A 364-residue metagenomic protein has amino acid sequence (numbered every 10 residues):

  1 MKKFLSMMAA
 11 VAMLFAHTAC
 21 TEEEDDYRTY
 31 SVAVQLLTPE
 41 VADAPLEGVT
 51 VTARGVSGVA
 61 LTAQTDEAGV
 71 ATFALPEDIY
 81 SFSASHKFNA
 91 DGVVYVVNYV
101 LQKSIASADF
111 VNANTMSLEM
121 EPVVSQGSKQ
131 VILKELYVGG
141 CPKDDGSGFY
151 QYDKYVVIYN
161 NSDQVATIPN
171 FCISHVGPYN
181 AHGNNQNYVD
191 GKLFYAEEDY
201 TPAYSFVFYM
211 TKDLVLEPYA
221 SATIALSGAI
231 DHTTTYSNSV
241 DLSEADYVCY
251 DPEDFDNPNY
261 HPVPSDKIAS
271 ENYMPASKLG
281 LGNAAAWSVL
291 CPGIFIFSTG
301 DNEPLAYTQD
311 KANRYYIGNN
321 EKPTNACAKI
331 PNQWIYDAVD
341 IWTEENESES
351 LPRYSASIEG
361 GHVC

Functional and structural regions predicted by a protein language model:
M1-L5, V11-V41, E121, S125: Bacterial Sec-dependent N-terminal signal peptides
E40-V56, A166-N170: Short, ordered, surface-exposed loop/turn motifs in non-cytosolic proteins
V56-V70: Short, acidic Ser/Thr/Gly-rich low-complexity loop/linker segments typical of extracellular and cell-surface proteins
A71-F73, M116, A222: Short strand-edge motifs at loop-to-beta-strand transitions and within beta-strands of extracellular beta-rich domains
T72-S81: Short Pro-Gly-centered beta-turn/loop motif in secreted/extracellular proteins
F88-E119: Structured interaction patches on ligand/partner-binding surfaces of diverse proteins
V123-H182, A269, Y273-N313: A structural motif detector for short, solvent-exposed N-terminal "entry" segments of globular domains
A196-C364: Solvent-exposed beta-edge/loop recognition patches
